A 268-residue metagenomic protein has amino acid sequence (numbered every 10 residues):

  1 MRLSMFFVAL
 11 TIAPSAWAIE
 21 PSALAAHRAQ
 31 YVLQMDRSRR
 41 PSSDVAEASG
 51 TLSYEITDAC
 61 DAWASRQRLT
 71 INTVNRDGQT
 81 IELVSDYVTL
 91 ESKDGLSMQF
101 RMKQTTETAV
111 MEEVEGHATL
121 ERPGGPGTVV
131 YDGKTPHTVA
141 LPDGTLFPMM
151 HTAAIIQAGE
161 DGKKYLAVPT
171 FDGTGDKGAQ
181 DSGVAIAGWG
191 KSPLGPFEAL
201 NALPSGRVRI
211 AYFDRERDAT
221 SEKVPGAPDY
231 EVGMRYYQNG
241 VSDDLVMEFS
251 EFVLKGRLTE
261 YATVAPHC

Functional and structural regions predicted by a protein language model:
M1-F7: Positively charged n-region of N-terminal signal peptides that target proteins for export
A13-S15: N-terminal signal peptide c-region/cleavage motif recognized by signal peptidases
A18-D77: N-terminal cleavable signal peptides for secretion/export
A23-V32, D61-R68, G95-R101, P204-D214 (+1 more regions): Short, hydrophobic/aromatic-rich segments at coil-to-beta transitions
E55-A59, L90-D94, T119-E121, R235-N239: Short beta-strand micro-motifs enriched in acidic
Q67-E121: Hydrophobic/aromatic-rich structural module bridging two neighboring secondary-structure elements via a short loop
K103-C268: Mature, soluble, non-transmembrane domains
